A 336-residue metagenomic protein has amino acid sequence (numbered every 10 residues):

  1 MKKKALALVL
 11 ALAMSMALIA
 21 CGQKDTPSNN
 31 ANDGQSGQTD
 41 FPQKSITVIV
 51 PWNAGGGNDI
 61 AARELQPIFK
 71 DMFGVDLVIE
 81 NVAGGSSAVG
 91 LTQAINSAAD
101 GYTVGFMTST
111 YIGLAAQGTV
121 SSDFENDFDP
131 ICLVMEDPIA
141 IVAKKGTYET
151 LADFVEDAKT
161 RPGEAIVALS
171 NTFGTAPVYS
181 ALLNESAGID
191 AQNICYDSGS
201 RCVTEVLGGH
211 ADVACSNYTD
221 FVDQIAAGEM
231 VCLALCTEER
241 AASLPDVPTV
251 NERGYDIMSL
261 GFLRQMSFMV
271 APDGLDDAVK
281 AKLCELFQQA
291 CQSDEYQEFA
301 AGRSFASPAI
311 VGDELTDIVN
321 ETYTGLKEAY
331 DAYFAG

Functional and structural regions predicted by a protein language model:
M1-L12: Positively charged n-region of N-terminal signal peptides that target proteins for export
A17-A20: C-terminal motif of bacterial Sec signal peptides marking the signal peptidase cleavage site
K24-N126, I189-C215, S307-I310, A332-A335: N-terminal (or domain-start) structured segment
Q43-S45, E185, D277-G336: An extracytoplasmic/periplasmic, membrane-proximal ligand-sensing/linker region
F69, Q93-Y102, A116-R201, M266-F299: Hinge/capping helix and adjacent helix->loop/strand transition within the periplasmic-binding protein
A99-D100, A115-D129, G188-D190, Q224-L235 (+2 more regions): Ligand-binding "clamshell"
A168-V247: Ligand-binding pocket segment of bilobal, Venus flytrap-like solute-binding proteins
V222-Q292, E321: C-terminal lobe and pocket-closing loops of periplasmic/extracytoplasmic Venus-flytrap solute-binding proteins
